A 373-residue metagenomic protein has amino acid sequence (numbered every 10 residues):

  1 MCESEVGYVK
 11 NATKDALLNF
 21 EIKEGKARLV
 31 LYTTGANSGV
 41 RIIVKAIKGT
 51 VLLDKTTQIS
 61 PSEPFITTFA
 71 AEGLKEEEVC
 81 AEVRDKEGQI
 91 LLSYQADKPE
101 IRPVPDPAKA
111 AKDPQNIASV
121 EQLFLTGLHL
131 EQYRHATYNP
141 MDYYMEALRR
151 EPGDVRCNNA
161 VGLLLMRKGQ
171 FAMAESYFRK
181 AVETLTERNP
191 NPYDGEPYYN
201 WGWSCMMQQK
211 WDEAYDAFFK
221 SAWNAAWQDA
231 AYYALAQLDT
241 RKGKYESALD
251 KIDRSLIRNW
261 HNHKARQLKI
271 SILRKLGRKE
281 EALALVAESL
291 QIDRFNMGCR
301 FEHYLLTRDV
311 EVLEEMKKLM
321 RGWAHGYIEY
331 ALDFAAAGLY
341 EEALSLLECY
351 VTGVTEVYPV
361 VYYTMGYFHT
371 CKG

Functional and structural regions predicted by a protein language model:
M1-G7: Short Pro-Gly-centered flexible turn/kink motifs
N11-A118, Q291, M297-F301, L305-V312: Long, contiguous interaction/recruitment modules in multidomain scaffold/adaptor proteins
L128-H129, L163, W203, Q237 (+4 more regions): Residue-level recognition of tetratricopeptide repeat
P152, T186, P192, A226 (+4 more regions): Short coil turns that delineate tetratricopeptide repeat
C157, P190-P192, P197, A231 (+4 more regions): TPR alpha-solenoid repeat register
